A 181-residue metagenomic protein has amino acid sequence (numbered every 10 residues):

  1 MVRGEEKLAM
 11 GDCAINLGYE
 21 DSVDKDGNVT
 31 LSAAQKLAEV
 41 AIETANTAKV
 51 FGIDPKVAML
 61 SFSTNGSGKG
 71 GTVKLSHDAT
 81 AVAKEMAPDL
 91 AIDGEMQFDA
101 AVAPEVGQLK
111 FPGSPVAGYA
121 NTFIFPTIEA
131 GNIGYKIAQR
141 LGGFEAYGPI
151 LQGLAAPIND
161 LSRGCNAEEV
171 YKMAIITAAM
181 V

Functional and structural regions predicted by a protein language model:
M1-V181: Anion-binding alpha/beta catalytic cores of soluble intermediary-metabolism enzymes, centered on
